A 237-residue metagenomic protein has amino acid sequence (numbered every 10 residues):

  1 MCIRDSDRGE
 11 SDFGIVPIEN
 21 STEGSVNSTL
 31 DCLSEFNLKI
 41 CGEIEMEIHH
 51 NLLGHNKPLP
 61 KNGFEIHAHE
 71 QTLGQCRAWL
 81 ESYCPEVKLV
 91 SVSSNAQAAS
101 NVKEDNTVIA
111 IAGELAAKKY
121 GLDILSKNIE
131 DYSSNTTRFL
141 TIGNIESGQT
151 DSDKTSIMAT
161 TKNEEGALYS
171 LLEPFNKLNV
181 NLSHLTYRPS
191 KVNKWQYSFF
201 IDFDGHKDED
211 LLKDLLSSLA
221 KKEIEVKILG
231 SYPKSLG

Functional and structural regions predicted by a protein language model:
M1-G237: Domain-level signature for soluble enzymes in the chorismate/prephenate branch of the shikimate pathway
